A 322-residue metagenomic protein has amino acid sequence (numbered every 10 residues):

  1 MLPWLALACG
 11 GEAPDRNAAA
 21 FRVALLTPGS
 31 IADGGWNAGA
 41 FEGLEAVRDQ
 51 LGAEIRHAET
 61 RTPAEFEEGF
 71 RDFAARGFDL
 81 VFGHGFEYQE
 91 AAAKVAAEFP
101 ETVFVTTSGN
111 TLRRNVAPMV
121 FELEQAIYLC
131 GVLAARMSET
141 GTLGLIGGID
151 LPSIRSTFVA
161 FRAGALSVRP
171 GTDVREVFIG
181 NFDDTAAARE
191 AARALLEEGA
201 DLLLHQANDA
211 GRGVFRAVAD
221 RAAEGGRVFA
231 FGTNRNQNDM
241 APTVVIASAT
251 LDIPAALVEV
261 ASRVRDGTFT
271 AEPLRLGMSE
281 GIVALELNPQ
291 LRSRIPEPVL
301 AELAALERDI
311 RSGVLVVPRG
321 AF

Functional and structural regions predicted by a protein language model:
M1-L7: Sec-dependent bacterial lipoprotein signal peptides
C9-A13: Bacterial signal peptide processing site
P14-F322: A residue-level marker of the well-folded mature domains of exported/periplasmic proteins
